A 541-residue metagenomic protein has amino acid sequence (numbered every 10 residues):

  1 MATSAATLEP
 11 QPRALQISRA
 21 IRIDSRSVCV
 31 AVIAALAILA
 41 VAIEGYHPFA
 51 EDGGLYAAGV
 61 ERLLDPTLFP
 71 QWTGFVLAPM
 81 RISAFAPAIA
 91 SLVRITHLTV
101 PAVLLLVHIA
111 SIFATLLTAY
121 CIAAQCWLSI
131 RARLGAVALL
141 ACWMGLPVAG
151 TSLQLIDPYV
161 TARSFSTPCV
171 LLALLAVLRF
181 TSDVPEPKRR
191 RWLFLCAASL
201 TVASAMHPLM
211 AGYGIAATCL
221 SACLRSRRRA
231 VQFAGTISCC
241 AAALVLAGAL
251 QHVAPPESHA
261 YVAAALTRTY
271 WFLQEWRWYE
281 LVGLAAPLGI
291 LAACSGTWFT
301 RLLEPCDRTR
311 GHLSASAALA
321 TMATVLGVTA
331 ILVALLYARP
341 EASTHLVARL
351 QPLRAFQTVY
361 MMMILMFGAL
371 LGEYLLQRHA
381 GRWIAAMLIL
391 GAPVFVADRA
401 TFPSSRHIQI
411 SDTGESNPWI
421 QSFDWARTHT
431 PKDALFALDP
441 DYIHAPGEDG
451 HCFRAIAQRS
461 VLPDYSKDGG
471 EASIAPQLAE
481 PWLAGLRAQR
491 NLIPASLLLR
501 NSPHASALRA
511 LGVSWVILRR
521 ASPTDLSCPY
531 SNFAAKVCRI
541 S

Functional and structural regions predicted by a protein language model:
M1-L39: Start-transfer (signal-anchor) and selected internal transmembrane alpha helices of multi-pass inner/ER membrane
R26, L36-W143, P147-C169, A205-L209: Active-site lumenal/periplasmic loops and adjacent helix-entry segments of GT-C-fold, multi-pass membrane
A40-G53, L64-P70, V76-I82, P208-G214 (+2 more regions): Transmembrane catalytic cores of multi-pass membrane glycosyltransferases and polysaccharide-assembly enzymes
V160-D183, W192-F194, A198-S199: Specific aromatic-rich, kink-prone transmembrane helix
L174-A176, R191-P208, A217-S221, S238-L244: Membrane-interface alpha helices of multi-pass inner-membrane proteins
M387-D464: Extracytoplasmic
I443, S460-S514: Luminal/periplasmic acceptor-recognition loop/helix of membrane-associated glycosyltransferases
R500-S541: Aromatic/acidic, Gly/Pro-rich catalytic loop(s) in extracytoplasmic/lumenal soluble domains of multi-pass membrane
